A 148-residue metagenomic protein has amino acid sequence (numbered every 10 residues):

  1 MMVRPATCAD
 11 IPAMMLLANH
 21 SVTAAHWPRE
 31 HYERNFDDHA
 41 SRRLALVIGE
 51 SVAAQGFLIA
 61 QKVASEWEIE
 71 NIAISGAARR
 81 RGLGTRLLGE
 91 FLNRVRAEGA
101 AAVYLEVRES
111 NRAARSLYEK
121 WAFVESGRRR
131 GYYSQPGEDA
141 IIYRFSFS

Functional and structural regions predicted by a protein language model:
M1-V3: Extreme N-terminal starter segment of soluble prokaryotic enzymes
P5-A77, R81, L88-R94, E98 (+1 more regions): Acetyl-CoA-dependent GNAT
F36-D38, S110, Y132-P136: A short beta-turn/loop motif at secondary-structure boundaries
R42, E119-K120, I141-Y143: Short low-complexity, flexible loop/linker segments enriched in glycine and/or proline with clustered acidic
S65, E106, V124-I141: Conserved catalytic-core motifs of GNAT/GCN5-like acyltransferases
N71-A73, Y104-E106, I142-R144: Short aromatic/hydrophobic contact patches that present stacked aromatics for nucleic-acid/ligand binding
S75-G89, R96-E98, A102, R108-S116 (+2 more regions): Conserved glycine-rich acetyl-CoA-binding loop
T85, E138-F147: Accessory recognition modules or surfaces
